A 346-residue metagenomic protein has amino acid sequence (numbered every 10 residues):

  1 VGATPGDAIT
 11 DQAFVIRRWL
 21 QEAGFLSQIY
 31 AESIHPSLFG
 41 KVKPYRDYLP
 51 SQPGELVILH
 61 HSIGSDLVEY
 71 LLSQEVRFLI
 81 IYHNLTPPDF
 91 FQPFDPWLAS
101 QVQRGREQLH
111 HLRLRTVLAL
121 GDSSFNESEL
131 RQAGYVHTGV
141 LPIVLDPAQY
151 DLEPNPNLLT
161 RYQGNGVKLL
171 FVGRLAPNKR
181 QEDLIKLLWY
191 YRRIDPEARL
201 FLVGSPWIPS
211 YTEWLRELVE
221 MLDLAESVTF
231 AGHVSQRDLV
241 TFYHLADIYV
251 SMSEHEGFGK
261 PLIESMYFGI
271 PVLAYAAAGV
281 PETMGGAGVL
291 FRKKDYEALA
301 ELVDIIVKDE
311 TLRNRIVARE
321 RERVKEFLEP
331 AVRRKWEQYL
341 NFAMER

Functional and structural regions predicted by a protein language model:
D11, V167, A176-Y190, S210-E213 (+1 more regions): A conserved mid-protein helix/loop that constitutes part of the nucleotide-sugar donor-binding site
E32-H35, R199-R216: Glycosyltransferase donor-sugar binding loop
R113-P156, G164: Donor nucleotide-sugar binding/catalytic pocket of nucleotide-sugar-dependent glycosyltransferases
T212-R237: Nucleotide-activated donor-binding/catalytic signature segment of Leloir-type glycosyltransferases, i.e., the conserved
H233-V234, T241-A246: Short alpha-helical donor nucleotide-sugar binding micro-motif in glycosyltransferases
E254: Aromatic "clamp/platform" in nucleotide-sugar-dependent glycosyltransferases that forms part of the donor/acceptor
L262, P271-A274: Short hydrophobic beta-strand element within catalytic cores of glycosyltransferases and related nucleotide-activated
V289-Y296, I305-E310: Conserved acidic donor-binding segment of nucleotide-sugar-dependent glycosyltransferases
